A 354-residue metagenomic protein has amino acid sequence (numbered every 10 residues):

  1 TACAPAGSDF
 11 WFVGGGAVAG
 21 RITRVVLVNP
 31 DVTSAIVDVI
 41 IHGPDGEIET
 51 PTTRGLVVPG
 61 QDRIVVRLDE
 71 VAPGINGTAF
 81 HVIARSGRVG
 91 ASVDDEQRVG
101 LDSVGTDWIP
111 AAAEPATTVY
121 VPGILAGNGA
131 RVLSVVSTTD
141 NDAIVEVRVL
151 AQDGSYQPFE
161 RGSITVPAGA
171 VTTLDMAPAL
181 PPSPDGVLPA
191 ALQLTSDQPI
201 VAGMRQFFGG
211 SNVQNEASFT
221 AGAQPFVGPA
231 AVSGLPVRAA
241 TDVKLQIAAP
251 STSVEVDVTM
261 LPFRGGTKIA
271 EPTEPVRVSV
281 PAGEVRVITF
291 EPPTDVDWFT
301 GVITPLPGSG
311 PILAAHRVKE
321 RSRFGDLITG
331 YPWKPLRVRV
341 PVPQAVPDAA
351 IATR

Functional and structural regions predicted by a protein language model:
T1-V28, V89-T138, I200-T252, G310-R354: Conserved functional hotspot residues at active sites or interaction interfaces
D9, I64, R88-V89, T172 (+4 more regions): Extracellular beta-strand scaffolds
F10-V18, V32-L56, V66, T117-I124: Intrinsically disordered, low-complexity linker/loop segments enriched in Gly/Pro and charged/polar residues
L27-I48, A84-R85, S134-Q157, S196 (+2 more regions): Short acidic, flexible loop segments centered on an aromatic residue
G46-A79, S155-V187, K268-V296: Intrinsically disordered, low-complexity Pro/Gly/Ser/Thr-rich segments with frequent PxxP/GP/PP motifs and embedded
N76-S86, D185-D197, V296-G308, L313-A314: Short, aromatic- and glycine-rich surface loops/edge beta-strands on solvent-exposed regions
D107-Q198: Long, internal scaffold/assembly segments composed of regular secondary structure
T259-R323: C-terminal soluble interaction/assembly domains
